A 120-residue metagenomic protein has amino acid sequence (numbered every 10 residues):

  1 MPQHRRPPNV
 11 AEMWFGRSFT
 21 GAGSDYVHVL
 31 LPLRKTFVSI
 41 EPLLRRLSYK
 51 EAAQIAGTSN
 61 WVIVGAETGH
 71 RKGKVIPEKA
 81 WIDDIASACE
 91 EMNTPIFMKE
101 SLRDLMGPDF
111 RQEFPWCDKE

Functional and structural regions predicted by a protein language model:
M1-F97: Conserved AdoMet/S-adenosylmethionine-binding subsite of the radical SAM
S101-E120: C-terminal accessory extensions appended to soluble enzyme cores
